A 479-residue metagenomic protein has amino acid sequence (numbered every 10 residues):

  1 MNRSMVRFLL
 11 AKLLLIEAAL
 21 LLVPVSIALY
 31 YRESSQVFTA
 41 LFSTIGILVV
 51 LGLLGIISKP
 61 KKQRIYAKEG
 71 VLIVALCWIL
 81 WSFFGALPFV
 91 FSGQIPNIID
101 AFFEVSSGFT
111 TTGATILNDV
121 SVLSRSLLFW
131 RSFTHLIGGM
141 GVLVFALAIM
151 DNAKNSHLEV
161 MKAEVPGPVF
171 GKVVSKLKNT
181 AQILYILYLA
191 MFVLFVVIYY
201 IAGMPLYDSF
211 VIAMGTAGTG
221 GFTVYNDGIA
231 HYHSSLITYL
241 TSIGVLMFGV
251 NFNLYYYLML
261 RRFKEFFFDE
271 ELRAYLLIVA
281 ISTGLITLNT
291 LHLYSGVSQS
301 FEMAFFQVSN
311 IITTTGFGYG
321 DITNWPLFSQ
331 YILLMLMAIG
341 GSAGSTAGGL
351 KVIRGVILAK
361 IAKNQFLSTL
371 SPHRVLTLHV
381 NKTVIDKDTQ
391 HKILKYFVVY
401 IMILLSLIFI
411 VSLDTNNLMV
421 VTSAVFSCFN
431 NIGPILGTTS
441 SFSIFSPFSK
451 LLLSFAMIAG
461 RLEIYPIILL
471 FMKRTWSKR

Functional and structural regions predicted by a protein language model:
M1-R479: Membrane-proximal intracellular helices of multi-pass ion channels
